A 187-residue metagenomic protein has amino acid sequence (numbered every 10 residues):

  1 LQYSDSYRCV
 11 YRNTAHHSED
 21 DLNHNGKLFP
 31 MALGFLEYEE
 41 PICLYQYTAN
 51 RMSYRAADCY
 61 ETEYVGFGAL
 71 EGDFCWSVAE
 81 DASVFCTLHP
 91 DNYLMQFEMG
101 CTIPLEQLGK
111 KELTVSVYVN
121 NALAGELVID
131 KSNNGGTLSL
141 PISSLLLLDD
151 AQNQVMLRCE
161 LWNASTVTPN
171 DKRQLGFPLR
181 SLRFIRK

Functional and structural regions predicted by a protein language model:
L1-K187: C-terminal luminal/periplasmic domains and tails of membrane-associated envelope-modifying transferases
